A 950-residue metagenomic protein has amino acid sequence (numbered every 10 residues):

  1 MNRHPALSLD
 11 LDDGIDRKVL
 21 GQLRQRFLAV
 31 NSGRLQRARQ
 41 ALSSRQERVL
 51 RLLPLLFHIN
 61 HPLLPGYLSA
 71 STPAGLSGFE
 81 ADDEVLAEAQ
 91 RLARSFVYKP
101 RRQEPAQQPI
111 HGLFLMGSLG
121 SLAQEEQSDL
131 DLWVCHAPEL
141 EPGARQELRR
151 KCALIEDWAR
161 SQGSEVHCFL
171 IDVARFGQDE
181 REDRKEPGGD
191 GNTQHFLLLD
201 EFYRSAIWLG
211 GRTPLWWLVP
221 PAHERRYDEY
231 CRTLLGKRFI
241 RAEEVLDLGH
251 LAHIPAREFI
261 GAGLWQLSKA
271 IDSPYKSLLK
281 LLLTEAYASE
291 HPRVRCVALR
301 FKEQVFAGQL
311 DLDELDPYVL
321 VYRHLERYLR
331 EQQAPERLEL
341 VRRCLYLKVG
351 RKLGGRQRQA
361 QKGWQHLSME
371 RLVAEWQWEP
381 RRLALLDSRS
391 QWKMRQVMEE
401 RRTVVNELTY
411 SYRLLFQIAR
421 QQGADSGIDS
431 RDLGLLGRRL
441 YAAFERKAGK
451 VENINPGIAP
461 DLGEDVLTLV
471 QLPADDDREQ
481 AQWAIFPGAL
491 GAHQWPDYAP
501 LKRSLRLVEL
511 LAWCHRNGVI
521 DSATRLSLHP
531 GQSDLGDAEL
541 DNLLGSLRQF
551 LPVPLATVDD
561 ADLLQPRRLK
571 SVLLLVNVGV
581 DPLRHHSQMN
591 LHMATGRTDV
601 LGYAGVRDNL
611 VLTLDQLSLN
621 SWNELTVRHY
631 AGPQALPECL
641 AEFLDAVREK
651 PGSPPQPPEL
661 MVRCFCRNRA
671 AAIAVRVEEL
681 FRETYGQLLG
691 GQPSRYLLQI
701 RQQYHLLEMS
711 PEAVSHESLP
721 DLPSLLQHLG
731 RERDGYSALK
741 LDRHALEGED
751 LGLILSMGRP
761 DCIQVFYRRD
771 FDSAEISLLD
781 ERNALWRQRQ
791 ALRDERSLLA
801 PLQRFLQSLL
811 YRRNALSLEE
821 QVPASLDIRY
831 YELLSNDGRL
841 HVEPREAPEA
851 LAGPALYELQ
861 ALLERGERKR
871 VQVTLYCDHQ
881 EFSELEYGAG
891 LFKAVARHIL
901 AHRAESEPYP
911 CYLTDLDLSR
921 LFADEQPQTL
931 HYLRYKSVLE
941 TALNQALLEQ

Functional and structural regions predicted by a protein language model:
M1-R91, D179-D183, L199-Q950: Nucleotidyltransferase catalytic cores
L68-Q127: Well-ordered mid-protein domain cores that form the structural environment of catalytic cofactors
Q103, C135-R145, R327-A334: Short, charged/polar micro-motifs that form catalytic or ligand-binding hotspots
F114-G117, S121-E147, E165-L170: Catalytic metal-binding acidic patch
L130-L140, E147-A153, R342-R343, Q359-R371: Amphipathic alpha-helical scaffolding segments
E147, K151-E165: E2/UBC-UEV (E2-variant) core
S164-E186: Short, conserved secondary-structure transition motifs
P187-H195: Acidic, Ser/Thr-rich peripheral helices and adjacent loops at domain boundaries
